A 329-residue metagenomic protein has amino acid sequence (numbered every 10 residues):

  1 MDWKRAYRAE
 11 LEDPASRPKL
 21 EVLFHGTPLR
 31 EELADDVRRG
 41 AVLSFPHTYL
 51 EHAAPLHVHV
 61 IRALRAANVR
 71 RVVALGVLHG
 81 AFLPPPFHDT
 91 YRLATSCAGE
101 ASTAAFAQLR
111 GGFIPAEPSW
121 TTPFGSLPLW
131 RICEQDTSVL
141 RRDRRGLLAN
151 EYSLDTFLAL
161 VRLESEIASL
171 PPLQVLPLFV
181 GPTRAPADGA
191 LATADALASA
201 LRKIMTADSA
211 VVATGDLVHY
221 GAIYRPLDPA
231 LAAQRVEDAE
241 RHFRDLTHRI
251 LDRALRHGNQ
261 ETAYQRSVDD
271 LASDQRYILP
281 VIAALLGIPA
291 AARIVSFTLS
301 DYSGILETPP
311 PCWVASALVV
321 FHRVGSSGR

Functional and structural regions predicted by a protein language model:
M1-A291, T298-I305, H322-G328: Active-site histidine-anchored catalytic micro-motif
T308-P310: Short glycine-biased active-site loop of nucleotidyltransferases that positions the nucleotide triphosphate and helps
C312-L318: Short hydrophobic/aromatic beta-strand or adjacent loop that forms the aromatic wall/cage of a ligand/substrate-binding
